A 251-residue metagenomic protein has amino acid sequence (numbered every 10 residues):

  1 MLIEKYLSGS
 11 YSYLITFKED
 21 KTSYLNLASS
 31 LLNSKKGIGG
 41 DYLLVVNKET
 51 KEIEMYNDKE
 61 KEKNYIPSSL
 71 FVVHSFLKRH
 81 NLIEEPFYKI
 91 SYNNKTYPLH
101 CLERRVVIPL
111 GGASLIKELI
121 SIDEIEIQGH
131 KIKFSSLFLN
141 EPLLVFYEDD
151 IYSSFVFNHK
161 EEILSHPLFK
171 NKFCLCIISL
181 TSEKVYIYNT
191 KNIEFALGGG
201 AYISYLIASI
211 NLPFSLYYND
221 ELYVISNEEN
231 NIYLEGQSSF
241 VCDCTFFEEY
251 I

Functional and structural regions predicted by a protein language model:
M1-L102, V145-I251: A glycine-rich beta-to-alpha transition motif near the start of alpha/beta enzyme domains, typified by
R104-V107: Transmembrane helix-loop-helix hairpins in multi-pass inner-membrane proteins
L110-A113: Transmembrane helix exit motif
I116, S121-G129, S135, N140 (+1 more regions): C-terminal domain-closing interface element
